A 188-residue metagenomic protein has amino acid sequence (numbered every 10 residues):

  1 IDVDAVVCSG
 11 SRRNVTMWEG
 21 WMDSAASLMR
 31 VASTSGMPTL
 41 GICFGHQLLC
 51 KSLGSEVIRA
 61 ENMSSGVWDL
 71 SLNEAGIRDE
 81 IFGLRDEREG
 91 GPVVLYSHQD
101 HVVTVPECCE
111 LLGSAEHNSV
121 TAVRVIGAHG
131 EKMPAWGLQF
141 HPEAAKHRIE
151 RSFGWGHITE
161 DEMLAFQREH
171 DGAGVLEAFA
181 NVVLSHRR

Functional and structural regions predicted by a protein language model:
I1-L40: Flexible gly/pro-rich beta->alpha loop and the following alpha-helix that scaffold active-site loops
V6, C43, F179: Residue-level signal for inorganic ion chemistry
R13, G45-H46, H101: Alpha-helix capping/helix-boundary segments
W18-W21, L53-G54, E107-C108, E150-R151: Short amphipathic alpha-helical segments
A32-E56: Catalytic nucleophile loop
C50-A145: Pocket-forming structural segment of enzyme catalytic cores
A144-R188: Acyltransferase
